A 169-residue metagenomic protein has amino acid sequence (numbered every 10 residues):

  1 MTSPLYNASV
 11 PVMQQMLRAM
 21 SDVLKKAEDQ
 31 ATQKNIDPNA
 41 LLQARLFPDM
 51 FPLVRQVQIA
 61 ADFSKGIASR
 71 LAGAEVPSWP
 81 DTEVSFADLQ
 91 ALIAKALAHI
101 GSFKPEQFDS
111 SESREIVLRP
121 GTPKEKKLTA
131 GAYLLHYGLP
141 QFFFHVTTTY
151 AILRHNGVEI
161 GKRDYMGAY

Functional and structural regions predicted by a protein language model:
S3-V10, Q14-K26, N39, R45-S69 (+1 more regions): Aromatic-residue-lined binding/catalytic grooves and analogous aromatic/hydrophobic interfacial grooves in multimeric
M20-K34, T149, L153: Long, well-ordered alpha-helical segments
A31-Q43, S102-L134, M166: Acidic interhelical loop/turn segments
L42-V76, E125-G161: Short, contiguous alpha-helical
K65-P105: Helix-adjacent hinge/juxtasegments
I160-Y169: Short, highly charged C-terminal tails/helix-capping segments
